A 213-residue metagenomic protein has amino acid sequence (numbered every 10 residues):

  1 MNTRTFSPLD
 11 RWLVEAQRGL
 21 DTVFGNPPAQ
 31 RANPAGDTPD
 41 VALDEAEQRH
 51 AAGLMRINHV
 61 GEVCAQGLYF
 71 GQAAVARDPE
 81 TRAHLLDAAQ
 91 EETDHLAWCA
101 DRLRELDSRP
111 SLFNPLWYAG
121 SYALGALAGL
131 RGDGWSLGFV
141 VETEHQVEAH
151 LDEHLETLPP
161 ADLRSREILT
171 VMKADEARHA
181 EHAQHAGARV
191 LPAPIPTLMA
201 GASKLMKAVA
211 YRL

Functional and structural regions predicted by a protein language model:
M1-L213: Non-heme di-metal
